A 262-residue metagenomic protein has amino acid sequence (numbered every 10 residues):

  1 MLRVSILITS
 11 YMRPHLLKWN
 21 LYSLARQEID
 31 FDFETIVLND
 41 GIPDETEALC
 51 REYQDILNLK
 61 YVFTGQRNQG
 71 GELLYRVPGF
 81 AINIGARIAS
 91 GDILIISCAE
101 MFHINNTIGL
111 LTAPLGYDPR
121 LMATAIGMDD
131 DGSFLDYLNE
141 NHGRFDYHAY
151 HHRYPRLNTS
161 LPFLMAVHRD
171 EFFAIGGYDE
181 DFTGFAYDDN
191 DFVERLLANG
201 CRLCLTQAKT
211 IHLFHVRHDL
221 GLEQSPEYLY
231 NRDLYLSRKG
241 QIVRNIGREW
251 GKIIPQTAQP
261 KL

Functional and structural regions predicted by a protein language model:
R3-S5, E34, D191: Cell-envelope/extracellular polymer assembly enzymes that use nucleotide-activated donors
R13-R26: Short, well-formed alpha-helical segments that are part of the catalytic scaffolds of diverse glycosyltransferases
N39-L49, Q66, C98-M101: A conserved acidic beta->alpha catalytic loop
R67-A89: Glycine-rich, basic loop-to-helix element that forms the pyrophosphate-binding segment of sugar-nucleotide handling
L94: Short aromatic/hydrophobic "clamp" motif used to bind/position activated sugar donors
N106-N139: Conserved donor NDP-sugar-binding/catalytic core segment of glycosyltransferases
H148-V167: A recurrent flexible, glycine/aromatic-enriched loop bordering the glycosyltransferase active site that acts as
T183-L262: C-terminal catalytic/acceptor-binding lobe
